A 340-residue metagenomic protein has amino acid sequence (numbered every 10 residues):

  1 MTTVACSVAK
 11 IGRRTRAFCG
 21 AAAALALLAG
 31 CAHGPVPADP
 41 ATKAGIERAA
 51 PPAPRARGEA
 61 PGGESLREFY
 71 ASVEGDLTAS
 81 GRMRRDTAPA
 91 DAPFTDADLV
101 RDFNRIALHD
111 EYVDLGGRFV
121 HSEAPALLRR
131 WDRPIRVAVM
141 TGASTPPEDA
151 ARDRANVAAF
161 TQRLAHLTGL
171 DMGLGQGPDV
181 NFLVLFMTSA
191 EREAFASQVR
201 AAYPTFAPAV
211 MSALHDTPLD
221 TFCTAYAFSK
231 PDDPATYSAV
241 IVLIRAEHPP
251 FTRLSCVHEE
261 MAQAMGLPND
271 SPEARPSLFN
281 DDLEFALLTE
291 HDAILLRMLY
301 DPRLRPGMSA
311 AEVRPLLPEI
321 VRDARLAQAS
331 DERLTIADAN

Functional and structural regions predicted by a protein language model:
T2-F182, A194-Q198, A310, R314 (+1 more regions): N-terminal low-structure segments adjacent to metalloprotease catalytic domains across cellular compartments
H33-D39, E47-D91, A202-Y203, A207-T252 (+1 more regions): Metalloprotease/metallohydrolase-associated module, dominated by Zn2+-dependent proteases
L99-N104, P147-R152, P204-V210, F228 (+1 more regions): Generic detector of short, locally flexible boundary/turn motifs and exposed helical patches
M140-S144, D179, M187-E191, R245-P249 (+2 more regions): Solvent-exposed coil/turn segments that connect beta secondary-structure elements in extracytoplasmic/periplasmic
R154-T161, L254-H258, A293, R297: Extracytoplasmic/secreted envelope proteins and their assembly/folding machinery, especially bacterial periplasmic
L174-F186, F279-E284: Beta-rich nucleic-acid/ligand-interaction surfaces
V184-T205: Charged, often glycine-rich, active-site loop that binds/positions anionic groups
S255-P268: Active-site recognition of the HExxH zinc-binding catalytic motif
